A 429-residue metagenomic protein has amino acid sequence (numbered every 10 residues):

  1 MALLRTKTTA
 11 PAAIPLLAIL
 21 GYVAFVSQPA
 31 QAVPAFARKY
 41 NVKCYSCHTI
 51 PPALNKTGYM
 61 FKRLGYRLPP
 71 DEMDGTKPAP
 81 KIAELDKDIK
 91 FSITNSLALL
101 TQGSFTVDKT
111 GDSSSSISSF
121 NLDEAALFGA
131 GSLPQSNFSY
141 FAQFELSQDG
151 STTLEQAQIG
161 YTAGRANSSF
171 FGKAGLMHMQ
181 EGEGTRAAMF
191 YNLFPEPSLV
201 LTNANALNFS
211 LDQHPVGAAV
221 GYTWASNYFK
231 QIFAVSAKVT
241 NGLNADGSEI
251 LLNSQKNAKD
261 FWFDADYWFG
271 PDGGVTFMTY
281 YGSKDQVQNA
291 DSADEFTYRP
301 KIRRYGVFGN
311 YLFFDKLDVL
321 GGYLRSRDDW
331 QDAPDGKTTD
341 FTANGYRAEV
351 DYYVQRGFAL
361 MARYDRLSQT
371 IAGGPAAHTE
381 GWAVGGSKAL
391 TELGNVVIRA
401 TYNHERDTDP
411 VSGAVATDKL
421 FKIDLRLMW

Functional and structural regions predicted by a protein language model:
A2-P15: Bacterial N-terminal signal peptides that target proteins for export
I19-P29: C-terminal segment of classical bacterial N-terminal signal peptides
N41-P52: The canonical Cys-X-X-Cys-His
K43, G386-L390, T417-W429: Outer-membrane beta-barrel "beta-signal"
N55-K56, F91-V107, S113-G242, N257-K259 (+5 more regions): Outer membrane beta-barrel
S104-G111, E145-D149, M179-E183, T240-L251 (+5 more regions): Sequence/structural signature of outer-membrane beta-barrel proteins
S114-S119, L146-T153, N208-D212, L251-A258 (+4 more regions): Replace "Gram-negative outer membrane beta-barrel proteins" with "bacterial and organellar outer membrane beta-barrel
I232, K256-I371, E380: Detector for outer-membrane/organellar transmembrane beta-barrel domains, recognizing the amphipathic beta-strand
